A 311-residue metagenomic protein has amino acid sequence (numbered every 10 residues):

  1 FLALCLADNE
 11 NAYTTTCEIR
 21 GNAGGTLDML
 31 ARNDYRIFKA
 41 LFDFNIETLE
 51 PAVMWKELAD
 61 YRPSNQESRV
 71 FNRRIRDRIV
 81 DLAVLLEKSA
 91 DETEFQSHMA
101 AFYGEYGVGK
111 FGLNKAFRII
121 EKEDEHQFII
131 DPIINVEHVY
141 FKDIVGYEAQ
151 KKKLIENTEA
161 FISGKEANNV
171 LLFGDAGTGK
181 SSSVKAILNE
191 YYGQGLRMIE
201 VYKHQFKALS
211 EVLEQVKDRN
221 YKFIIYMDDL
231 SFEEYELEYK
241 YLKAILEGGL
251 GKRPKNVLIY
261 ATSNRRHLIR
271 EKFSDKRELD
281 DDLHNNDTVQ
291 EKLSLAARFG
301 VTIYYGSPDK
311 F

Functional and structural regions predicted by a protein language model:
F1-L86: Intrinsically disordered, low-complexity N-terminal extensions of AAA+/P-loop NTPases that precede the structured
P63-I130: Interdomain "pre-motor" coupling segment immediately N-terminal to P-loop NTPase/helicase cores
A83-E87, I129-K152: Dynamic helix-loop-helix/coil hinge segments at AAA+ ATPase domain boundaries and subdomain interfaces
P132-N135, E159-A167: Phosphate-binding P-loop
A149-S163: Pre-Walker A adenine-sensing motif
N169-I199, K203, E211-D218: Walker A/P-loop
K217-D218, E233-D282, D287: Conserved catalytic/switch belt of AAA+ P-loop NTPases
D280-L293, G300-F311: Conserved AAA+ ATPase "SRH/arginine-finger" region at the nucleotide-binding site
